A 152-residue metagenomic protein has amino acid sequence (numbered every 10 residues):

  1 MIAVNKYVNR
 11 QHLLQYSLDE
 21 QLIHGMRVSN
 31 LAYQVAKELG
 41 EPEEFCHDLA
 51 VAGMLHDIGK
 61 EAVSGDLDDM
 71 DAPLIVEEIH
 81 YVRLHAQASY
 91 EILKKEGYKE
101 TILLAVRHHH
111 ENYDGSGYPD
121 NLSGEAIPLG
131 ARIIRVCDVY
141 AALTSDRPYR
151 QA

Functional and structural regions predicted by a protein language model:
I2-A152: Histidine- and acidic-residue-rich, metal-dependent catalytic cores
